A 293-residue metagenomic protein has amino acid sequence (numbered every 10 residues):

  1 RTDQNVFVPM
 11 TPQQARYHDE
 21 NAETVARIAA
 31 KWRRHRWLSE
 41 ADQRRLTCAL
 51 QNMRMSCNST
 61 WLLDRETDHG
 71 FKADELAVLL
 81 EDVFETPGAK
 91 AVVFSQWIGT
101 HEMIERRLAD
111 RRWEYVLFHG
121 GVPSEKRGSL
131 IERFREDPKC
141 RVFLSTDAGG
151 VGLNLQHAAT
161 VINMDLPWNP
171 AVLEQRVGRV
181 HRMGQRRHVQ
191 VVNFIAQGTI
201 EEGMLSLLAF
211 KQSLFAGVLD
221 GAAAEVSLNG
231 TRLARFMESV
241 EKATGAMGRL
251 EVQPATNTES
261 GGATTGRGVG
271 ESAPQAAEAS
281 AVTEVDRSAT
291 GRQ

Functional and structural regions predicted by a protein language model:
R1-A22, R34-F143, D147-V151, A222-T265 (+2 more regions): Conserved Helicase C-terminal RecA-like lobe
R1-E23, R141, S145-E225: SF2 helicase/translocase ATPase core recognition
T24-W32: Cytochrome P450 catalytic domain signature, combining two hallmark sequence patches
I28, M53-S59, M183-R186, K211: Conserved, well-folded catalytic cores of nucleic-acid-processing and energy-transducing macromolecular machines
